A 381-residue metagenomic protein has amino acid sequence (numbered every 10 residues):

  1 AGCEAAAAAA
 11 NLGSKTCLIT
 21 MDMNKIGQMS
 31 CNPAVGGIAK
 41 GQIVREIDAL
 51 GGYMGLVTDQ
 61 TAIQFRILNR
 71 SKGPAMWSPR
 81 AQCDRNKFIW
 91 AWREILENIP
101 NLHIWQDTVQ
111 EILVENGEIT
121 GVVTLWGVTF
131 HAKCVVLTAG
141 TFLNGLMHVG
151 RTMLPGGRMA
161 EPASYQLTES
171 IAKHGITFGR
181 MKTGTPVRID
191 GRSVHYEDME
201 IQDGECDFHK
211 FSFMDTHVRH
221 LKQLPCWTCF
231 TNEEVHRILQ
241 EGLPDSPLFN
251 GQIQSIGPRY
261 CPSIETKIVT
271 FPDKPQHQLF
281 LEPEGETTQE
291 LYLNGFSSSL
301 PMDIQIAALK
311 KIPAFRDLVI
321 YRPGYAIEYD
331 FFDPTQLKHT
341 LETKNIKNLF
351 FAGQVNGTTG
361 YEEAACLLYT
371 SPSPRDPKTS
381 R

Functional and structural regions predicted by a protein language model:
G2: N-terminal Rossmann-fold NAD(P) dinucleotide-binding loop
A7-L113, W126, T138-R158, P162-T168 (+2 more regions): Conserved N-terminal/central alpha/beta ligand/cofactor-binding core
L125-C134: Core beta-strand elements of the Rossmann-like FAD/NAD(P) dinucleotide-binding domain in flavoenzyme oxidoreductases
G157-A160, G357-L367: A conserved FAD-binding loop/helix module that cradles the flavin
S170-G179, V235-G251, S297-Y325: Flavin-binding catalytic cores
S263, T270-P283, T287-M302: C-terminal catalytic lobe of FAD-dependent flavoproteins
Y292-T358: A glycine-rich dinucleotide-binding beta-alpha-beta segment and adjacent secondary-structure elements that constitute
Y369-P374: Conserved small/polar residues in nucleotide/adenosyl-binding loops
